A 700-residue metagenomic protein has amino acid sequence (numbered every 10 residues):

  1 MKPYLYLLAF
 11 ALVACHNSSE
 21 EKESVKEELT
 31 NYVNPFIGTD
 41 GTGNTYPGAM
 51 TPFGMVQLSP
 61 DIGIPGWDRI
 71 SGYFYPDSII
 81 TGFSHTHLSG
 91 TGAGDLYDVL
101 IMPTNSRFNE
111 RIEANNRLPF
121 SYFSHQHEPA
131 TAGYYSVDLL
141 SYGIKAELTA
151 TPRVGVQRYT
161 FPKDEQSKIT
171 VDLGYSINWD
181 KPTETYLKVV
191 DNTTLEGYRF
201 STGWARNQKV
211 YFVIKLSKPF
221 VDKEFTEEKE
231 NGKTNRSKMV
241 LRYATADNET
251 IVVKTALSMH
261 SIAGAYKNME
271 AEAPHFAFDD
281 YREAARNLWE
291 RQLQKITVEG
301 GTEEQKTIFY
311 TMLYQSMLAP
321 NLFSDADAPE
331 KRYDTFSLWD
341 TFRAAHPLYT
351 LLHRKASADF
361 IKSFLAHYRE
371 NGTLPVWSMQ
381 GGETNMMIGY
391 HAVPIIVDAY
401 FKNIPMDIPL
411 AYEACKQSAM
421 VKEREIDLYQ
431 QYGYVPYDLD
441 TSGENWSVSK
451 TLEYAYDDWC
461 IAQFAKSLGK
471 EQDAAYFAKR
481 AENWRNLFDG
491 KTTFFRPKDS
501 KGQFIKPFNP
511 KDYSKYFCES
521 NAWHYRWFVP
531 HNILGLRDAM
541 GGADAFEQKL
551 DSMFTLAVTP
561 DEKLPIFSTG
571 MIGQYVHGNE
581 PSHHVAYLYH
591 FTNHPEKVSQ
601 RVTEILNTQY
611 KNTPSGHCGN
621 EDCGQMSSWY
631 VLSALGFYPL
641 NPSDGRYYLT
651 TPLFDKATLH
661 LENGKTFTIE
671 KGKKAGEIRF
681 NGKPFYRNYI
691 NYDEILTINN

Functional and structural regions predicted by a protein language model:
K2-L7: Sec-dependent signal peptide recognition, specifically the positively charged N-region followed immediately by
V13-A14: C-terminal motif of bacterial Sec signal peptides marking the signal peptidase cleavage site
E21-P394, Y400-L452, C460-N486, T492-R496 (+6 more regions): Accessory carbohydrate-recognition regions in carbohydrate-active enzymes
D457: ATP-dependent phospho-/nucleotidyl transfer catalytic cores
K671-G682: Surface-exposed interfaces of beta-sheet-rich extracellular modules
